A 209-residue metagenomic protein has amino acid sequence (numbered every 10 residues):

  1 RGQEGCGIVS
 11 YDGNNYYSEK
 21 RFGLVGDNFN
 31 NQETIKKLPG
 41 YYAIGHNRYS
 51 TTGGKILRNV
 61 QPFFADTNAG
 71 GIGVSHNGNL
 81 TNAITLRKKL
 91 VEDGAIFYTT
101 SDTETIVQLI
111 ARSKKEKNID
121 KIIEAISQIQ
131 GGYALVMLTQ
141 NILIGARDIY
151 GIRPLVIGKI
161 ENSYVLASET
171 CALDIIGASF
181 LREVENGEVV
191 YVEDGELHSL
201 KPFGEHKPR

Functional and structural regions predicted by a protein language model:
R1-R209: Conserved short alpha-helical segments that host acidic/polar catalytic motifs at enzyme active sites
